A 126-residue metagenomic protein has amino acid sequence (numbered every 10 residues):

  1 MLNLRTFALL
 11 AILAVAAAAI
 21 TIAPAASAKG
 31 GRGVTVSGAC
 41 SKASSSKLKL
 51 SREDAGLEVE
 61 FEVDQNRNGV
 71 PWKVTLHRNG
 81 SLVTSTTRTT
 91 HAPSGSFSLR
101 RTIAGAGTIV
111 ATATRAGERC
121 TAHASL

Functional and structural regions predicted by a protein language model:
A17-A25: C-terminal segment of classical bacterial N-terminal signal peptides
P24-G56, S125-L126: Transition segment at domain starts
E58-D64: Short edge beta-strand/loop segments characteristic of extracellular beta-sandwich folds
V74-G80: Conserved aromatic beta-strand anchor motif in extracellular beta-sandwich/beta-rich domains
S81-P93: Solvent-exposed serine/threonine-rich low-complexity stretches and specific carbohydrate-binding patches
S94-I103: Exposed aromatic-hydrophobic patches
G105-E118: Short, aromatic- and glycine-rich surface loops/edge beta-strands on solvent-exposed regions
G117-L126: Edge beta-strands of extracellular beta-sandwich domains
